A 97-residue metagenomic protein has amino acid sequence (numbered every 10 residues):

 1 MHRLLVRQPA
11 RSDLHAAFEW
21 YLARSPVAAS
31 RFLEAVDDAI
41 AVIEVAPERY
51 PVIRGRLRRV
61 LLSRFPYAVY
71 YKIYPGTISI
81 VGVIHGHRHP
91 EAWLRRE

Functional and structural regions predicted by a protein language model:
M1-R59, T77, W93-E97: Basic, Lys/Arg-enriched alpha-helical interface segments
S30, A68, K72-E97: Enriched for short, Lys/Arg-rich terminal
I43, S63, V83: Conserved catalytic core of Hanks-type protein kinase domains
L57, P66-A68: Short hydrophobic/aromatic beta-strand or adjacent loop that forms the aromatic wall/cage of a ligand/substrate-binding
L62-S63, I73: Active-site beta-strand termini and strand-to-loop segments that position acidic
